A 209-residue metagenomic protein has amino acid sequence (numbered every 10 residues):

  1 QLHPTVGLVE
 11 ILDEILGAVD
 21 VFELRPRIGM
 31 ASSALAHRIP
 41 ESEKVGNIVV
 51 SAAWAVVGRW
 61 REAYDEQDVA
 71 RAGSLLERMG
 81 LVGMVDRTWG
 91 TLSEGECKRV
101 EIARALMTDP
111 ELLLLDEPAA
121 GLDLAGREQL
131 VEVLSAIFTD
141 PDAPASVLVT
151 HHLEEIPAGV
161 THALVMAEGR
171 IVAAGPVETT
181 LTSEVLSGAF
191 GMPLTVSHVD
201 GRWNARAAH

Functional and structural regions predicted by a protein language model:
G7-A18: Conserved ABC transporter NBD signature motif
L35-T91: ABC-family P-loop ATPase nucleotide-binding domains
D109: Conserved catalytic motifs of ABC-family nucleotide-binding domains
L113-E117: Catalytic Walker B motif of ABC-type/P-loop ATPase nucleotide-binding domains
T150-H151: H-loop/switch region of ABC-family ATPase nucleotide-binding domains
S187-H209: ABC ATPase nucleotide-binding domains
